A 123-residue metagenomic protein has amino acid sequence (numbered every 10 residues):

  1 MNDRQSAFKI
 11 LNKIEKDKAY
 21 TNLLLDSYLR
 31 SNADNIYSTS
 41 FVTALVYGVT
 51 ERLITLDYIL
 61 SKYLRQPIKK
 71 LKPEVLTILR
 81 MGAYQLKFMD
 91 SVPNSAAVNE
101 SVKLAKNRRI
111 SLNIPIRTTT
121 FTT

Functional and structural regions predicted by a protein language model:
M1-T123: Class I Rossmann-like S-adenosyl-L-methionine
